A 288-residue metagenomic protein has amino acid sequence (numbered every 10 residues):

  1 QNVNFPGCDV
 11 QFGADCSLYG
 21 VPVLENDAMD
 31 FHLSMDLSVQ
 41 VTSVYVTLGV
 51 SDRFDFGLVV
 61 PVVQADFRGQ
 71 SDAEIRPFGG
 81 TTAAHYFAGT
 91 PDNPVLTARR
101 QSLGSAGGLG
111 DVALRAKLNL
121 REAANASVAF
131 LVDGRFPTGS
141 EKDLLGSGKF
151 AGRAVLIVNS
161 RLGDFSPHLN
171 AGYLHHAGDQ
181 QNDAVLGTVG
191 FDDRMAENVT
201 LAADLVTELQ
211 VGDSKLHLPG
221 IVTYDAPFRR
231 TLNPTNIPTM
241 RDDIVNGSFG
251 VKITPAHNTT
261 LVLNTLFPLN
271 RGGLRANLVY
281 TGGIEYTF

Functional and structural regions predicted by a protein language model:
Q1-G110, H217, I221-R230: A subset of solvent-exposed loop/turn segments in beta-rich extracellular surface proteins, enriched in glycine
Q1-N2, V60-D66, D111, L120 (+6 more regions): Transmembrane beta-strands of outer-membrane beta-barrel pores
V3-D9, G69-I75, F130-D133, S140-G148 (+5 more regions): Outer-membrane beta-barrel translocator domains and adjoining extracellular loop/strand segments of Gram-negative
C8-D9, G79-A98, G190-F288: Outer membrane beta-barrel transmembrane domains
A28-H32, A98-L103, S140-L144, L174-A177 (+2 more regions): Extracellular loop and loop/strand-boundary signature of outer-membrane beta-barrel proteins
S38-T42, G107-V112, A126, G146-G152 (+3 more regions): Residues that define the transmembrane beta-barrel architecture of outer-membrane proteins
V44-V50, L58, L114-L118, V132 (+7 more regions): Residues on the lipid-exposed face of transmembrane beta-strands in outer-membrane beta-barrel proteins
F54-L58, A123-S127, D164-L169, N198-L201 (+1 more regions): Repeated loop/turn-to-beta-strand initiation elements of outer-membrane beta-barrel proteins
